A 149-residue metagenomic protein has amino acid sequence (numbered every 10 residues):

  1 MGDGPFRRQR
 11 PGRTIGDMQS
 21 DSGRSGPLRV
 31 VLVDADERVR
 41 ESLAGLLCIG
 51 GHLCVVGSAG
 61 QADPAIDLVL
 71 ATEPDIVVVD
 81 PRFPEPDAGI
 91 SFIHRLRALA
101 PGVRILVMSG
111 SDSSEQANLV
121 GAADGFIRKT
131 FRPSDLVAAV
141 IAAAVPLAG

Functional and structural regions predicted by a protein language model:
G26-V39, L43-L47, V77: Conserved acidic segment of CheY-like receiver
S58-I76: Acidic, metal-coordinating helix/loop segments flanking the phosphotransfer/catalytic sites of two-component signaling
L70-T72, R95-G102, G121: Conserved phosphotransfer cores of two-component systems
V77, I105, F126-I127: Two-component signal transduction core modules
V78-H94: Conserved phosphotransfer microenvironments
L119-I127: As written
F131-A144, A148: C-terminal output helix
